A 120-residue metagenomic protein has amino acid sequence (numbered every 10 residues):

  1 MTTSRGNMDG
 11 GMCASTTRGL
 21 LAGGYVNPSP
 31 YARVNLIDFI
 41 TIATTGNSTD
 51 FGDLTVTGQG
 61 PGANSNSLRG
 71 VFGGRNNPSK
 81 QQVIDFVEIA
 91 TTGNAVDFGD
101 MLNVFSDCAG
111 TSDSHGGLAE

Functional and structural regions predicted by a protein language model:
M1-E120: Polar, enzyme-active/binding microenvironments
